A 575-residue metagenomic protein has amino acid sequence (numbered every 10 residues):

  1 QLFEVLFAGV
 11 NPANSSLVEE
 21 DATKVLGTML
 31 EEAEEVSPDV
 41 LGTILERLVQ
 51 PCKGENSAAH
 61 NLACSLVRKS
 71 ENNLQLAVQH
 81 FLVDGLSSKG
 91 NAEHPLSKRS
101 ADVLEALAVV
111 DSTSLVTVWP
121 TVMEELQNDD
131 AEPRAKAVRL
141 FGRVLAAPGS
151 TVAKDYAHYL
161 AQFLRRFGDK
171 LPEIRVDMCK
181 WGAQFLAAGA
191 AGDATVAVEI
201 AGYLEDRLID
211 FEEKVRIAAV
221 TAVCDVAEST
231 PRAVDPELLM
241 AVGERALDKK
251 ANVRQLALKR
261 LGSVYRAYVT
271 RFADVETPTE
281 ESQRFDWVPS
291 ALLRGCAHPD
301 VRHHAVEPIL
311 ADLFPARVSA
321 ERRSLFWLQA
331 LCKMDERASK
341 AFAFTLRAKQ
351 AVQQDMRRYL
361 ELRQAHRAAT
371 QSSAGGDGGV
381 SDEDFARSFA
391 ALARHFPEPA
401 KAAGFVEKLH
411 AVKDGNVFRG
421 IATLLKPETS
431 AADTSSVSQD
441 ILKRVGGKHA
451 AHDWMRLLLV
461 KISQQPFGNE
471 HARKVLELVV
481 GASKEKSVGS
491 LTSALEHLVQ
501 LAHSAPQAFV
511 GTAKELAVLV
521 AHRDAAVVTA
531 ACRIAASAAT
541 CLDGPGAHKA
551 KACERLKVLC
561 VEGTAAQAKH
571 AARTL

Functional and structural regions predicted by a protein language model:
Q1-K89, P120, A233, G243 (+1 more regions): Long internal repeat-built scaffold domains in very large eukaryotic proteins
S15, C52, A92-E93, D129-D130 (+7 more regions): Short inter-helical turns and helix N-cap capping residues of alpha-solenoid HEAT/ARM repeat scaffolds
E20, S57-H60, H94, K98-A101 (+11 more regions): Alpha-solenoid HEAT/ARM repeat scaffold
P38, H94-S97, L115-V116, A153-A157 (+6 more regions): Non-catalytic, surface-exposed connector residues within folded enzymatic/regulatory domains
A59-S65, K69-F81, L96-E105, T113 (+4 more regions): Long, low-complexity, intrinsically disordered N-terminal extensions of eukaryotic proteins, enriched
Q79, V83-G85, W119-P133, A137-V138 (+3 more regions): Eukaryotic alpha-helical scaffold "rod" segments
A106-V110, R143-T151, Q184-G192, D210 (+5 more regions): Conserved helix-loop functional segments at active or binding sites
D130, L145, V152-L310, A320 (+1 more regions): Long amphipathic alpha-helical scaffold regions
